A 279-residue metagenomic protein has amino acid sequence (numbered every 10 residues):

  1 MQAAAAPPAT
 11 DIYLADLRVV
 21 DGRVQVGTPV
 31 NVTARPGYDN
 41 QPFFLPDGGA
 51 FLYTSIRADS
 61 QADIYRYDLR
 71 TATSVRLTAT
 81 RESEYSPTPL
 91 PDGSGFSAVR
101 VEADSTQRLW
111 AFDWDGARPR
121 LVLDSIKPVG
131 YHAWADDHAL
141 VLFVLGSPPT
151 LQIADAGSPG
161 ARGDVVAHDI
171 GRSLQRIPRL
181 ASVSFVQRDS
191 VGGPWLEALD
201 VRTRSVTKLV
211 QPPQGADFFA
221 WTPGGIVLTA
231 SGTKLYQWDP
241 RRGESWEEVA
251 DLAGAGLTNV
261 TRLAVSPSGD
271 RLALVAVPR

Functional and structural regions predicted by a protein language model:
M1-R279: Sequence signature of WD/YWTD-type beta-propeller architectures
